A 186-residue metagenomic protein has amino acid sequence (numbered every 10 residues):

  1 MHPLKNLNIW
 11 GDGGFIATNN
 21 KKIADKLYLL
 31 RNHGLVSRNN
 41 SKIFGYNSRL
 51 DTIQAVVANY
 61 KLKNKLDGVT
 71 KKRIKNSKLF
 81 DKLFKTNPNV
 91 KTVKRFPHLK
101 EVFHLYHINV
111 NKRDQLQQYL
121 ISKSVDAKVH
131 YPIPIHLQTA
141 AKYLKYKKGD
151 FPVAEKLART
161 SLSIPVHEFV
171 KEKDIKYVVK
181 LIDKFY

Functional and structural regions predicted by a protein language model:
M1-W10, S37-K42: Conserved active-site segment immediately N-terminal to the catalytic lysine that forms the internal aldimine
P3-I9, F15-A17, K22, K112: Active-site phosphate-binding strand-loop segment of PLP-dependent enzymes
I9-G11, E155-K156: Short hydrophobic "helix-edge" motifs at membrane interfaces and signal-peptide entry regions
N19-Y186: PLP-dependent aminotransferase class I/II
